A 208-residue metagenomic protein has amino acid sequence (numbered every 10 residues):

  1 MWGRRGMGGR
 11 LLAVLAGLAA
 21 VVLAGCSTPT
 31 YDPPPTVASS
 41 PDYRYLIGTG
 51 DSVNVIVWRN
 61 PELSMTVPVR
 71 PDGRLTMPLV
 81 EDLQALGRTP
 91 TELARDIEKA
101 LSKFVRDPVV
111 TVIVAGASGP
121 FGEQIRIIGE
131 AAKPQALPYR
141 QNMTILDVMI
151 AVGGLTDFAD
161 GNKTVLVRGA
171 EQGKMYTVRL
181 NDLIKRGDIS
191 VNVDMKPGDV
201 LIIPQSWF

Functional and structural regions predicted by a protein language model:
W2, L23-F208: Ser/Thr/Pro/Gly-biased, low-complexity, turn-/loop-rich segments that often occur immediately after N-terminal
W2-A24: Sec-dependent bacterial lipoprotein signal peptides
